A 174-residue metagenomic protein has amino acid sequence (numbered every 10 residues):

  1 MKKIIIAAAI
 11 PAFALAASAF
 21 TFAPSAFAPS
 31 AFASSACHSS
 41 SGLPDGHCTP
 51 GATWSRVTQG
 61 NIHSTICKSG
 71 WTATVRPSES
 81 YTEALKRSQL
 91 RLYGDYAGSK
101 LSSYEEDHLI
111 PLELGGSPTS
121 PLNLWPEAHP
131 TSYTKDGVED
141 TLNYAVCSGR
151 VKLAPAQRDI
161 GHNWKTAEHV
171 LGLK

Functional and structural regions predicted by a protein language model:
K2-E106, E113-K174: Nuclease and nuclease-like effector domains acting on nucleic acids or nucleotide cofactors
